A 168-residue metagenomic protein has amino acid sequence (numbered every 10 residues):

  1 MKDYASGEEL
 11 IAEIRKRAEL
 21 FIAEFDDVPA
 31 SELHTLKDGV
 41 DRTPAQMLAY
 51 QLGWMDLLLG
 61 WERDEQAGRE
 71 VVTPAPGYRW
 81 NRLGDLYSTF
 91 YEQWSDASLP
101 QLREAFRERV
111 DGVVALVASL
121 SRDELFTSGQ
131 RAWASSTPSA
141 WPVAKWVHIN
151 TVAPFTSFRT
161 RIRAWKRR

Functional and structural regions predicted by a protein language model:
M1-L10, L57-F106: Short, helix-capping/interhelical loops that line the mouth of catalytic, cofactor-, or ligand-binding pockets
D3-E32, G53-R63, I149, A153-T156: Alpha-helical bundle segments that constitute or directly flank the non-heme di-iron/ferroxidase center
I14, A18-F21, F106, V110-V113 (+1 more regions): Hydrophobic alpha-helical core bundles mediating ligand binding, dimerization, or RNAP-core interactions
H34-D85, F126-R168: Short, contiguous alpha-helical
R103, R107-V110, V114, V152-F155 (+1 more regions): Short amphipathic alpha-helical surface patches that serve as generic macromolecular interface elements
S119-F126: Proline-centered turn/helix-capping motifs that create local helix->coil transitions or kinks
